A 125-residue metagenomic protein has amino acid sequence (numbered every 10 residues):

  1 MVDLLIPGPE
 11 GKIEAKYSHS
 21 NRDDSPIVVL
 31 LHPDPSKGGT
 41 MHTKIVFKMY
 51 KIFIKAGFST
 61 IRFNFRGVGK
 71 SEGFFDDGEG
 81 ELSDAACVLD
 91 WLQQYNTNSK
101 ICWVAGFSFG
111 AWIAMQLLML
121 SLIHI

Functional and structural regions predicted by a protein language model:
M1-L4: A domain-start/cap signature at the N-terminus of enzymes
I6-G8, K12-T97: Serine-hydrolase catalytic machinery in alpha/beta-hydrolase-like enzymes
F53, L117-L118: Aromatic pocket-lining residues of Rossmann-like dinucleotide-binding sites
A85, A114-L117: Hydrophobic packing residues within well-ordered alpha-helices of enzyme cores
T97-F107: Alpha/beta-hydrolase fold nucleophile elbow
G106-A114: Gly/Ala-rich beta-loop-alpha elbow adjacent to hydrolase catalytic centers
I123-I125: Conserved small/polar residues in nucleotide/adenosyl-binding loops
